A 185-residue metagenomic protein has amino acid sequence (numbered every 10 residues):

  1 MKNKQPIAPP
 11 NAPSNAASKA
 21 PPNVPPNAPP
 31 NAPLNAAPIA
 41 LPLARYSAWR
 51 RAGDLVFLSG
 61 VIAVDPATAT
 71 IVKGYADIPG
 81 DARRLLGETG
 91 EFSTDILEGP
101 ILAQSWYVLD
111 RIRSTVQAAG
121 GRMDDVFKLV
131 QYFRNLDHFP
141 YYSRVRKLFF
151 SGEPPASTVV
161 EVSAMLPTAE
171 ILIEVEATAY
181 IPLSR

Functional and structural regions predicted by a protein language model:
M1-K2, V24: Short, low-complexity, intrinsically disordered N-terminal peptides in bacterial proteins
K2-P10, P29-R185: Short, polar/acidic, helix-capping and beta-turn segments at strand->helix junctions that line the mouths
A8-P30: Long, intrinsically disordered low-complexity tandem-repeat segments
